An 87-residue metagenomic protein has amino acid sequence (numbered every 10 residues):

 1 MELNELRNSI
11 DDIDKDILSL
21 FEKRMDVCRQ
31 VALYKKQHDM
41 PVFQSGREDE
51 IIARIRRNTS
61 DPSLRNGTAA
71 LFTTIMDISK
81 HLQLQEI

Functional and structural regions predicted by a protein language model:
M1-I87: Domain-level signature for soluble enzymes in the chorismate/prephenate branch of the shikimate pathway
